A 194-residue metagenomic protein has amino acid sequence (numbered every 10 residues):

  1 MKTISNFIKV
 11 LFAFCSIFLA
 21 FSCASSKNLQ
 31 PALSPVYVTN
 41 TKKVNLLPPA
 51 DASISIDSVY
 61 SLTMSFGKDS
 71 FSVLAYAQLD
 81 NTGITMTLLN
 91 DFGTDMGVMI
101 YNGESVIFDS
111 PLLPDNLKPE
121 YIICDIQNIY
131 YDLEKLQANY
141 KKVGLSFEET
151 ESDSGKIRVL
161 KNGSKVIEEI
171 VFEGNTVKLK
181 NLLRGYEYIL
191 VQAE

Functional and structural regions predicted by a protein language model:
K2-F12: Bacterial N-terminal signal peptides that target proteins for export
L19-S22: C-terminal motif of bacterial Sec signal peptides marking the signal peptidase cleavage site
A24-N40, S61-T63, T94, V98 (+1 more regions): Mature, soluble, non-transmembrane domains
T41-N81: Post-signal-peptide N-terminal segment of Sec-exported extracytoplasmic proteins
F66-N102: Extracytoplasmic beta-rich ectodomain segments of secreted or membrane-anchored proteins
